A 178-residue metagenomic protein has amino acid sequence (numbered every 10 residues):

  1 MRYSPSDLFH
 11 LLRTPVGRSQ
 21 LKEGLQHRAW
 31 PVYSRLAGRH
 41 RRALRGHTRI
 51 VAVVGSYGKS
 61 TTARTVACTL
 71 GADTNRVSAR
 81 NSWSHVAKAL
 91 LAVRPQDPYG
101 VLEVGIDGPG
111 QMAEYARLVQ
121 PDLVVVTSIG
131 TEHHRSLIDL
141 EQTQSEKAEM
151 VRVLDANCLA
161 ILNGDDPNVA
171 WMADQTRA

Functional and structural regions predicted by a protein language model:
S4-G164, N168-R177: Phosphate-binding loop of NTP-binding sites
